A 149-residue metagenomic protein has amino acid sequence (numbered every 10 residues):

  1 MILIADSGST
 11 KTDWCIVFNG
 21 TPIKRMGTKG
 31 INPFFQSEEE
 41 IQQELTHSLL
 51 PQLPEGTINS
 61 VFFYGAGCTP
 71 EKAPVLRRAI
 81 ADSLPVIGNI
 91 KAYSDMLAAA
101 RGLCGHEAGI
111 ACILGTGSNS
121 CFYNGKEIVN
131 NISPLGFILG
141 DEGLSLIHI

Functional and structural regions predicted by a protein language model:
I2-D6, S60-F62, G109-I113: Short glycine-aspartate micro-motif
I2-Q43, I128-V129, P134-G136: Short glycine-rich, Thr/Ser-proximal phosphate-binding strand/loop in the N-terminal lobe of ATP-dependent enzymes
T12-V17, R101, C112, S118-Y123: Short beta-strand scaffold segments in enzyme catalytic cores
E39-L53: Short, well-ordered amphipathic alpha-helical segments that serve as non-catalytic structural scaffolds within diverse
Q52-L84, G88-K91, L103-C104: Short beta-strand-loop/turn "lid" adjacent to the catalytic site in phosphate-handling enzymes
I90-A98, I113-L114, L139-G140: Active-site nucleophile and cofactor-binding loops and adjacent substrate-binding regions of central metabolic enzymes
L135-G143: A short glycine-threonine-serine/GTX helix/turn-capping micro-motif
I147-I149: Conserved small/polar residues in nucleotide/adenosyl-binding loops
